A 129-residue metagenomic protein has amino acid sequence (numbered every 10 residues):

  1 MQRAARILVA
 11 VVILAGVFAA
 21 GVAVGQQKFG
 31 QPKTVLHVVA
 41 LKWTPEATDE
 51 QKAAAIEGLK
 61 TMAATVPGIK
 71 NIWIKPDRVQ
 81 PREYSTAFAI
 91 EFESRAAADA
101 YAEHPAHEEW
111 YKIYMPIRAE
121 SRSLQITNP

Functional and structural regions predicted by a protein language model:
M1-A10: Bacterial N-terminal signal peptides that target proteins for export
R3, Q27-K28, S121: Intrinsic disorder/low-complexity segments enriched in polar/small residues
R6, L41, Y111: Alpha-helical and His/Cys-centered functional microenvironments
V9-A19: Bacterial N-terminal signal peptides
V17-T86, E93-A100, I126-P129: Short S/T/G/P-rich N-terminal loop/turn motif that feeds into the first structured element of a domain
I90-P129: Surface-exposed, polar helix/loop patches in the mature regions of secreted/periplasmic/lumenal proteins that form
